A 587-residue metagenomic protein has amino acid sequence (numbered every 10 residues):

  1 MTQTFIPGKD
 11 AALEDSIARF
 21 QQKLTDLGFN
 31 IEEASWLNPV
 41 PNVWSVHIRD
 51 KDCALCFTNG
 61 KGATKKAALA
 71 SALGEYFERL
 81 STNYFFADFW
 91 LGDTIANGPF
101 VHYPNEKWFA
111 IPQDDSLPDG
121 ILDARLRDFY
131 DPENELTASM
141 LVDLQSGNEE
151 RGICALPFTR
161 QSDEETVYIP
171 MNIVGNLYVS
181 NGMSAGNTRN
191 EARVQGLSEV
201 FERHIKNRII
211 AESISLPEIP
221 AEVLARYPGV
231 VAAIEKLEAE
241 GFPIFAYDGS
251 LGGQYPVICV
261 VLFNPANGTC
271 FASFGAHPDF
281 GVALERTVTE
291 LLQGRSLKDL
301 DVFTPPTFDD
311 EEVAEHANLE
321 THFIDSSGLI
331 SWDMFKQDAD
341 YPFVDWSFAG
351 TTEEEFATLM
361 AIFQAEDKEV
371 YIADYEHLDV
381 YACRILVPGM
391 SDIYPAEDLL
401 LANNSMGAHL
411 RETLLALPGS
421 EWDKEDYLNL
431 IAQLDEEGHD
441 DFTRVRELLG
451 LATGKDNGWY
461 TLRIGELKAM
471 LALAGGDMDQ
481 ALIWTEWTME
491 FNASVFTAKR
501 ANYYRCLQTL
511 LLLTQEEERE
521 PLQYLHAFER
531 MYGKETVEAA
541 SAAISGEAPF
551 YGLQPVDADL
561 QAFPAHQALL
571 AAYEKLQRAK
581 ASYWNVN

Functional and structural regions predicted by a protein language model:
M1-N587: Helix-biased "structured C-terminal domain" signature
